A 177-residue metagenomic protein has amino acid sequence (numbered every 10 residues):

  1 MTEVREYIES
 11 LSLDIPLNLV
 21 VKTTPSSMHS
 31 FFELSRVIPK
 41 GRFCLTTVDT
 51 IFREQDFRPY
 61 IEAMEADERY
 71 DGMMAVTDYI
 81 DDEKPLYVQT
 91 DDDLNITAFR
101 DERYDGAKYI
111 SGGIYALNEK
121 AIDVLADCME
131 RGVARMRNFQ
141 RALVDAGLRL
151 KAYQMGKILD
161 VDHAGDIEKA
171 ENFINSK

Functional and structural regions predicted by a protein language model:
M1-T47: Conserved N-terminal catalytic core of the sugar/cofactor nucleotidyltransferase
R5, E9, F32, Q55-E65 (+1 more regions): Short alpha-helix within the catalytic core of nucleotide-sugar-dependent glycosyltransferases
V20-K22, A75, Y153-M155: Conserved beta-strand termini and adjacent loop/short-helix elements that scaffold enzyme active sites in alpha/beta
K40, R69-D71, L148: Short, high-confidence coil segments that cap the C-terminus of an alpha-helix and link into the following beta-strand
T50-R53: A short, conserved beta-strand element in the Rossmann-like catalytic core that flanks the donor/metal-binding loop
Q55-P85: Conserved donor-nucleotide/metal-binding helix-loop-beta segment in metal-dependent transferases, i.e., the alpha-helix
R58, E65, N95-D160, G165-K177: Catalytic-core segments of class I nucleotidyltransferases/pyrophosphorylases that form NMP-activated intermediates
Q89-N95: Short acidic-glycine loop/turn motifs at beta-strand connectors
